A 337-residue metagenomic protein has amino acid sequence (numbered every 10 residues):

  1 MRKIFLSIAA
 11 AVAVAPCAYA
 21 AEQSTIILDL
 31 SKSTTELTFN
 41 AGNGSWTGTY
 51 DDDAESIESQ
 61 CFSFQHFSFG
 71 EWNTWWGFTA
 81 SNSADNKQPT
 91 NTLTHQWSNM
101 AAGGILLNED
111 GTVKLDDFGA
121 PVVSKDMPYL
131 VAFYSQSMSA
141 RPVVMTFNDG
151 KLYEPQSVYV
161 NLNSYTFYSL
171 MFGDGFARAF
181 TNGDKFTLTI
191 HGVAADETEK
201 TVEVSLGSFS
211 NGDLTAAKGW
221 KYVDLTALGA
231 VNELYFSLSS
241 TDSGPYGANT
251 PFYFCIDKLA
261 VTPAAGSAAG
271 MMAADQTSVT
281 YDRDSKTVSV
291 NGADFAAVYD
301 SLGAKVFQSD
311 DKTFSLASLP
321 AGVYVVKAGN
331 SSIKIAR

Functional and structural regions predicted by a protein language model:
M1-E22: Sec-dependent, cleavable N-terminal signal peptides
A21-V143, G150: N-terminal targeting leaders for non-cytosolic proteins
Q23, L28-K32, K185-A265: Terminal, low-complexity interaction segments
V143, F186-L188, D294-A297: Short beta-strand/loop motifs in extracellular/secreted proteins, especially within beta-sandwich accessory domains
N148, T181, A216, A227-G229 (+2 more regions): Surface-exposed coil/turn segments at beta-strand junctions on protein surfaces, enriched
G150-S157, V231: Extended extracellular/luminal ectodomain segments enriched in beta-structured repeat modules
S169-L188: Short coil-to-beta strand junction motifs in C2/discoidin
G270-R337: C-terminal outer-membrane/trafficking sorting elements
